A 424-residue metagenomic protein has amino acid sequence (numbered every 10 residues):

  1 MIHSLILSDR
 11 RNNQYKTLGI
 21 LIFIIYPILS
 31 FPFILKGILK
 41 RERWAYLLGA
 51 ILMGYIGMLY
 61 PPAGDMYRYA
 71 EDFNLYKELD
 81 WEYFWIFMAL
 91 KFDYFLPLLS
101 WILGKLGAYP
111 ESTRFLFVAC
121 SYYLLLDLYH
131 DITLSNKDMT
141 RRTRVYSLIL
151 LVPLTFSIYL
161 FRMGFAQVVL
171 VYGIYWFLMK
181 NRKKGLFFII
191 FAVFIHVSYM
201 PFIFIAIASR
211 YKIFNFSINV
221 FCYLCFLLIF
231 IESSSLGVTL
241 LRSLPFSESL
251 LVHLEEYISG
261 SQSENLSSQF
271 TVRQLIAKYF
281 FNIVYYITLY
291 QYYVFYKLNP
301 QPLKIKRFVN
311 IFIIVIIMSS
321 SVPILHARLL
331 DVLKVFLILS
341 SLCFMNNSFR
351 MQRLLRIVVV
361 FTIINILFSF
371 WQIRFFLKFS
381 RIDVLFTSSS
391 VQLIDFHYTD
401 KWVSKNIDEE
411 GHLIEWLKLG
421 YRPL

Functional and structural regions predicted by a protein language model:
I2-R10, E42-F115, Q372-L424: TM-lumen/periplasm interface segments of multi-pass membrane proteins, especially the first transmembrane helix
K40, Y129-L151: Transmembrane-helix signature of polytopic, membrane-embedded enzymes that assemble or transfer cell-envelope glycans
P61-P62, Y67-E71, Y76-K77, E82 (+3 more regions): Alpha-helical transmembrane segments and terminal signal-anchor/GPI-anchor hydrophobic tails, characterized by long
L116-S135: Transmembrane-helix motifs of polytopic, lipid-linked glycan transferases
R144, L154-I174, I195, Y290-F349: Membrane-water interface signatures at transmembrane helix termini and the short loops that connect adjacent helices
P153-T155, K184-A208, I317: Membrane-interface alpha helices of multi-pass inner-membrane proteins
V171, W176-F191, F204, F216-Y223: Short hydrophobic alpha-helices at membrane interfaces in multi-pass membrane enzymes
F349-F370: Signature aromatic-anchored transmembrane alpha helix within multi-pass, membrane-resident enzymes that catalyze glycan
